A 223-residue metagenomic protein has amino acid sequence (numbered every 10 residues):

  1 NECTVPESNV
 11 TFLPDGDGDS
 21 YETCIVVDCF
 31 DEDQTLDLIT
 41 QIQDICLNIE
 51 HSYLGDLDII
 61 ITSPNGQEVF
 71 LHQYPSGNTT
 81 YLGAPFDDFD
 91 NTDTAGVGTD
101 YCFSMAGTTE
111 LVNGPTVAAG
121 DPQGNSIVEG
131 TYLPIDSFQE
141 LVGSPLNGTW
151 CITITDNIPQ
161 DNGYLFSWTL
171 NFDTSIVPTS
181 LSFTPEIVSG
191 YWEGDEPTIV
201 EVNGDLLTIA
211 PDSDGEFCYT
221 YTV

Functional and structural regions predicted by a protein language model:
N1-V5, C218-V223: Short intrinsically disordered, low-complexity coil segments enriched in acidic
E2-E186, L207, S213-D214: Loop and turn regions of beta-sandwich accessory domains that flank beta-strands and are enriched in small/polar
F183-T198: Solvent-exposed loop segments of extracellular immunoglobulin-like
E201-T222: Solvent-exposed segments in extracellular or luminal domains encompassing
